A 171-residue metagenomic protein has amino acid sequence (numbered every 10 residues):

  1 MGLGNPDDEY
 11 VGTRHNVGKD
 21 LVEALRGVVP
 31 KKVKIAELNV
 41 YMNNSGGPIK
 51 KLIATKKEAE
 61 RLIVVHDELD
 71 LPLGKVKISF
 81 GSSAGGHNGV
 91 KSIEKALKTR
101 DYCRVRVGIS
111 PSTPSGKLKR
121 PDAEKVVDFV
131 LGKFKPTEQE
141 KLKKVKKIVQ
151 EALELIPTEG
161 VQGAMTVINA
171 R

Functional and structural regions predicted by a protein language model:
M1-G81, K91-R106, P111-D128, Q139-R171: Nucleotide and nucleotide-moiety/phosphate-recognizing core
A84: Conserved TIR/SEFIR loop-to-helix hotspot centered on a Trp-containing motif with a nearby acidic residue
V130-K133: Intrinsically disordered, low-complexity regions enriched in acidic/Ser/Thr/Pro/Gln residues
